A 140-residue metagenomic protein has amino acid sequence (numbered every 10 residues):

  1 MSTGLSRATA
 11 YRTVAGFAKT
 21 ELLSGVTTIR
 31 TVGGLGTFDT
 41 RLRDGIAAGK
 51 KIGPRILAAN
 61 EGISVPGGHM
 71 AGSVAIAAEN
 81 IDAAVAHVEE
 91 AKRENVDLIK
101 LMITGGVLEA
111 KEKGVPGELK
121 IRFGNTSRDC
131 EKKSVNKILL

Functional and structural regions predicted by a protein language model:
M1, L139-L140: Histidine-centered catalytic micro-motifs
M1-K133: Divalent-metal coordination cores built from histidine and acidic residues
N136: Glycine-rich phosphate/oxyanion-binding loops and their immediately adjacent helices within cytosolic catalytic domains
